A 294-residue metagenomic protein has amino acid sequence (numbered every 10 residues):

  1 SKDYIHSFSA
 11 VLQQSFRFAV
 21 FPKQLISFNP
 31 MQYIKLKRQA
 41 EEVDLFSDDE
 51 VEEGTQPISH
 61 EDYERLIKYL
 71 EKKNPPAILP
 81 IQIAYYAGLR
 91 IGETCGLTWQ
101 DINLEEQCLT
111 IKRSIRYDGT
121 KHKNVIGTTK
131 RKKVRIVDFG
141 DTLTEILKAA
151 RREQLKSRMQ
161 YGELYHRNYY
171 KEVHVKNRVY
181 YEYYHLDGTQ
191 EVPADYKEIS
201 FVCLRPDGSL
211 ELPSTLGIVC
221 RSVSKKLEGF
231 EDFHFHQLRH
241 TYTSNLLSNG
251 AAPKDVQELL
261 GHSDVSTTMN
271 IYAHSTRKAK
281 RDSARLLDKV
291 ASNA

Functional and structural regions predicted by a protein language model:
S1-F18, K23-Q24, P75, S209-T215 (+1 more regions): N-terminal core-binding DNA-recognition domain of tyrosine site-specific recombinases/integrases
K2, H6, A10, F21 (+6 more regions): Basic, Lys/Arg- and aromatic-enriched nucleic-acid-binding interface segment
A10, Q14, D141, E145 (+3 more regions): Generic recognition of well-ordered alpha-helical segments within structured catalytic/regulatory domains
S15-V20, L147-A150, V223, L246 (+2 more regions): Hydrophobic recognition helices of helix-based DNA-binding modules
K37-E53, M159-Y196: Charged, glycine/proline-rich intrinsically disordered loops and linkers
E53, E106, Y117-G119, N124-I136 (+7 more regions): C-terminal secondary-structure termini that scaffold catalytic or DNA-interacting sites
K68-A77, A87, V137, Q154-E163 (+2 more regions): Short, basic (Lys/Arg/His-rich) helix/loop patches that form interaction surfaces in the mid-to-C-terminal regions
I115, T241, L260-L286: Catalytic-site neighborhood detector that most strongly recognizes the C-terminal catalytic loop/helix of tyrosine
